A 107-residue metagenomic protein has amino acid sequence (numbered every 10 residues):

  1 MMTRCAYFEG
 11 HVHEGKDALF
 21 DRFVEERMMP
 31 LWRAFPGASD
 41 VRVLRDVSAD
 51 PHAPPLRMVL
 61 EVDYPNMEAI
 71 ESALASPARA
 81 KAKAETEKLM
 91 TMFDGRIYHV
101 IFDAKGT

Functional and structural regions predicted by a protein language model:
M1-V59, D63-A75, R96-T107: Short S/T/G/P-rich N-terminal loop/turn motif that feeds into the first structured element of a domain
A78-A84, M90: A common structural junction motif
F93: A glycine-rich beta-strand to alpha-helix segment that forms a phosphate/ribose-binding loop at ligand/cofactor sites
